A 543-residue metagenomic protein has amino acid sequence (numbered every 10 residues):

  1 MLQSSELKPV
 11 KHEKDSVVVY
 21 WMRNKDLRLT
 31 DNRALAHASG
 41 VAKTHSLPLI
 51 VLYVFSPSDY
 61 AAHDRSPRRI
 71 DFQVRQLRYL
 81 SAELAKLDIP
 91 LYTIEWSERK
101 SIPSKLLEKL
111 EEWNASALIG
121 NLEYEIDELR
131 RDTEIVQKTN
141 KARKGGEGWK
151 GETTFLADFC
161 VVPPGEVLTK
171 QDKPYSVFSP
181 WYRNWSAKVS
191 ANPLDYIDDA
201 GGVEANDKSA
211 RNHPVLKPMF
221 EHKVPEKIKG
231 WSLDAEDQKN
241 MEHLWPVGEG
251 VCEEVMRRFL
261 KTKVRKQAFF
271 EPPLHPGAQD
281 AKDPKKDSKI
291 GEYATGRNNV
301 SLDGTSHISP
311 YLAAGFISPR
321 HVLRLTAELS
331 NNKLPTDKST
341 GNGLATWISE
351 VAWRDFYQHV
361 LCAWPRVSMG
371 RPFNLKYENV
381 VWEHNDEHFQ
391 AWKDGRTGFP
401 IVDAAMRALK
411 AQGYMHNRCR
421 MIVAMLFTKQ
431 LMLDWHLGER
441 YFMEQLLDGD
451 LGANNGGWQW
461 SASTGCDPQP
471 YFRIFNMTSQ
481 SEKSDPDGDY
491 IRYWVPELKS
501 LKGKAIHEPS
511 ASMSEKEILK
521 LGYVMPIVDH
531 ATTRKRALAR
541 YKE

Functional and structural regions predicted by a protein language model:
M1-A205, A453, A539-E543: Trp/Phe/Arg-rich N-terminal binding region typifying the photolyase-homology
T30, F72, Q76, G248-V251 (+2 more regions): Soluble or luminal CAZymes and related metallo-dependent hydrolases
H63, P67, D71, H243-P246 (+3 more regions): Charge-dense, low-complexity intrinsically disordered segments
Q171-Y377, D485, D489-E543: Glycine/tryptophan-enriched, flexible segments
S301-E497: Active-site-proximal binding-pocket segments
